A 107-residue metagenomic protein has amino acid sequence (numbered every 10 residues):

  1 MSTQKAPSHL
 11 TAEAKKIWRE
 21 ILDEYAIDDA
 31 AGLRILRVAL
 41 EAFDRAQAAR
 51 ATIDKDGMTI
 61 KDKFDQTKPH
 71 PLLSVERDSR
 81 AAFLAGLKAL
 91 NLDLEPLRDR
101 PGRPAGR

Functional and structural regions predicted by a protein language model:
M1-S74, A89-L92, A105-R107: Extended, surface-exposed interaction regions
A81-R107: Alpha-helix capping/hinge segments and adjacent helical runs
